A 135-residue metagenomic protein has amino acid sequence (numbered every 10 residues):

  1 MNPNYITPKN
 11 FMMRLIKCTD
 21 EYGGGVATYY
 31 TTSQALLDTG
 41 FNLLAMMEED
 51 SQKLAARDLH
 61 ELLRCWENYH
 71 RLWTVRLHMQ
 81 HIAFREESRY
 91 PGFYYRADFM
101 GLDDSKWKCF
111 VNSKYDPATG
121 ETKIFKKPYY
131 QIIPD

Functional and structural regions predicted by a protein language model:
M1-D135: Glycine- and aromatic-enriched mobile tails/lids
